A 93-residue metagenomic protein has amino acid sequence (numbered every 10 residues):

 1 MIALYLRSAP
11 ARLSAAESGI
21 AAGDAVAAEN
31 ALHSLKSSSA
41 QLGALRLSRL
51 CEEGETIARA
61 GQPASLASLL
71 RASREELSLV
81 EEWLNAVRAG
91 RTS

Functional and structural regions predicted by a protein language model:
L6-R7, R12, S38-T56, A60-S93: Amphipathic, coiled-coil-like alpha-helical segments
A11-A27: Helix-loop segments that flank and shape redox-cofactor active sites
D24, A31, L69: DHp/HisKA histidine-phosphotransfer helix
E29-L32, S48: Hydrophobic alpha-helical segments characteristic of transmembrane helices
